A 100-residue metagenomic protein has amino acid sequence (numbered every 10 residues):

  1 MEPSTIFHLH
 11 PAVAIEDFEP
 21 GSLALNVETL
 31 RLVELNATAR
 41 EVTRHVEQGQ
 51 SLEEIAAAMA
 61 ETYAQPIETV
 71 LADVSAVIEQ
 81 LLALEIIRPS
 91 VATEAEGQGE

Functional and structural regions predicted by a protein language model:
M1-V27: Long, low-complexity, charged/polar intrinsically disordered regions in eukaryotic proteins
E28-E100: Long, charge-rich, low-complexity alpha-helical segments
